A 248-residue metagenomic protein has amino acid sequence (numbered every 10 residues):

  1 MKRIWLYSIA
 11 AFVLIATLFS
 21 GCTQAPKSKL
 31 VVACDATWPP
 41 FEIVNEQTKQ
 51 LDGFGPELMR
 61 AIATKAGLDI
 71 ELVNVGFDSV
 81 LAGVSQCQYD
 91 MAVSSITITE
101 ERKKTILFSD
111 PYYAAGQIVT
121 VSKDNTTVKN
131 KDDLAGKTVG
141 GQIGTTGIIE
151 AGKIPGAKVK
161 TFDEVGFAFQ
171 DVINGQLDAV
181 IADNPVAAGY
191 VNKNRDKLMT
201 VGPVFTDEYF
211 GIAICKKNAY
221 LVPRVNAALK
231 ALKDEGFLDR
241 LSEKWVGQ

Functional and structural regions predicted by a protein language model:
M1-K29: Short, low-complexity disordered leader/linker segments with a strong preference for bacterial N-terminal type II
K27-S95: Extracytoplasmic small-molecule ligand-binding "clamshell" domains of the periplasmic binding protein/Venus flytrap
A36, A114-V121, A188-K230, G247-Q248: Periplasmic-binding protein-like
E42-E46, M59-L68, K131, G144-D163 (+2 more regions): Ligand-binding cleft/hinge of the Venus flytrap
P56, E71-V84, T126, T146 (+2 more regions): Short helix-initiation/N-cap motifs at beta->coil->alpha
P56-K65, N125, I143-T145, G211-Q248: Extended ligand-binding regions for polar small-molecule ligands
S79, S94-K104, E150-K153, I173 (+1 more regions): A ligand-binding cleft/hinge motif common to bilobed small-molecule-binding domains
S122-V139: Flexible hinge/capping segments at coil-to-helix
